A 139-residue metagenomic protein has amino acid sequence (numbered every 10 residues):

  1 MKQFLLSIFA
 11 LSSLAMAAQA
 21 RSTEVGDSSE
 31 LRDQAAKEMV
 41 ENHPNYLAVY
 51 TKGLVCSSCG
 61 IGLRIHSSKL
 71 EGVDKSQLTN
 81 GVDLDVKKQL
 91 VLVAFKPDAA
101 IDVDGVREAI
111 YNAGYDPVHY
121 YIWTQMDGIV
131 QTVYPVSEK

Functional and structural regions predicted by a protein language model:
F4-S12: Sec-dependent N-terminal signal peptides
E41-G53: Short glycine-/aliphatic-rich beta-strand segments at the starts of folded cytosolic domains
Y50-G62: Short, surface-exposed ligand-recognition loops at beta-strand->loop->(often short) alpha-helix junctions that present
G62-D85: Short acidic amphipathic segments
L63, D104-N112: Short amphipathic alpha-helices in soluble, non-transmembrane regions that often serve as interface/regulatory elements
L84-F95, G128: Surface-exposed aromatic
G114-D127: Conserved short beta-strand edge segments in small beta-sheet-based binding/regulatory domains
D127-K139: Short, low-order "capping/linker" segments at domain edges
